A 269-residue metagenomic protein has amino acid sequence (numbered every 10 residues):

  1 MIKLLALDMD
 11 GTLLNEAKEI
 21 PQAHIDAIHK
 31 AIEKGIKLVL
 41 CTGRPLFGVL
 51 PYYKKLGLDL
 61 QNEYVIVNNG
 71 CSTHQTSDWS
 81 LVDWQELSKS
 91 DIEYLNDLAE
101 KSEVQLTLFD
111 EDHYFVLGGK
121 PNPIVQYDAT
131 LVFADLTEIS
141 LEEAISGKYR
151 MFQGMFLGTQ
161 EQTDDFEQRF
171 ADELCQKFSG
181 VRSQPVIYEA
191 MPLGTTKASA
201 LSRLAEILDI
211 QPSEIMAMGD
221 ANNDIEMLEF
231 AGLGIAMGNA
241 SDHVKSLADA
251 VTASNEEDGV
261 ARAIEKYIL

Functional and structural regions predicted by a protein language model:
M1-L4, P21, E189-L269: Mg2+-dependent phosphoryl-transfer enzymes with acidic/Ser/Thr/Gly-rich catalytic loops
K3-A17: Asp-based phosphoryl-transfer active-site loop
L14-K18, G43, W84-Q85, E229: Short, flexible loop segments at the rims of nucleotide/cofactor-binding pockets, characterized by
Q22-P123: Active-site phosphate-binding/coordination module
H24, V49-Y53, F166, F170 (+3 more regions): Hydrophobic packing residues within well-ordered alpha-helices of enzyme cores
G35-V39, Q61-E63, Q153, S213-E214 (+1 more regions): Short active-site oxyanion
L56, Q61, L174-Q176, F230-A231 (+1 more regions): Short, structured coil segments at secondary-structure junctions
L98, S102-M218: Conserved acidic, metal-coordinating active-site core of Asp-based, Mg2+-dependent phosphoryl-transfer enzymes
